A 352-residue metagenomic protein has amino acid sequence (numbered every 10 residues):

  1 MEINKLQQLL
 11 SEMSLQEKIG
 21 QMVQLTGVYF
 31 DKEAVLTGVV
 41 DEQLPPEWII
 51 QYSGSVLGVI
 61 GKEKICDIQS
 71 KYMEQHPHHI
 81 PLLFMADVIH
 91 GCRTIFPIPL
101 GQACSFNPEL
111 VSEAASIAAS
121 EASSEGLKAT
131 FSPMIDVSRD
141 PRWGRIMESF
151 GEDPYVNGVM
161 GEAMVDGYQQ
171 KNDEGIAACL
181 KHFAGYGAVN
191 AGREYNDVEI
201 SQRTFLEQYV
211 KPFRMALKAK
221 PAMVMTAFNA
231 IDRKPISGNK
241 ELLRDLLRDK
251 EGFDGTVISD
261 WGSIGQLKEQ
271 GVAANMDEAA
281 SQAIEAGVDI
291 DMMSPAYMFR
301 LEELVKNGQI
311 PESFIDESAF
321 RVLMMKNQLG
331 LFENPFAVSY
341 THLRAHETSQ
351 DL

Functional and structural regions predicted by a protein language model:
M1-R344, S349: Glycoside hydrolase catalytic-domain context in secreted enzymes
